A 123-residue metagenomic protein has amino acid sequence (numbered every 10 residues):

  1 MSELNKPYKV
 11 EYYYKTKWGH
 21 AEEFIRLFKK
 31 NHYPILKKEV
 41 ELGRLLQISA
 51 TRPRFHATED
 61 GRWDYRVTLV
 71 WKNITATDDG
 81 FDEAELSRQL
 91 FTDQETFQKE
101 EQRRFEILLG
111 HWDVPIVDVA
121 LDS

Functional and structural regions predicted by a protein language model:
M1-E3, D122-S123: Basic/polar N-terminal segments that are highly enriched at the extreme N-terminus, encompassing both cleavable
S2-Y8, E59-G61: Short, flexible turn/loop "capping" segments at secondary-structure junctions
P7-K15, R66-V67: Active-site-flanking beta-strand signature of metal-NTP-handling nucleotidyl enzymes and homologous cyclase-like
R26-H32: Well-ordered, non-membrane alpha-helical segments in soluble/globular domains
N31, K38-L46, D60-R62, T68-V117 (+1 more regions): An amphipathic, aromatic/His-enriched active-site/gating alpha helix that lines ligand/cofactor pockets
I48-D60: Acidic helix-start/capping segments at beta-turn-to-alpha-helix junctions
